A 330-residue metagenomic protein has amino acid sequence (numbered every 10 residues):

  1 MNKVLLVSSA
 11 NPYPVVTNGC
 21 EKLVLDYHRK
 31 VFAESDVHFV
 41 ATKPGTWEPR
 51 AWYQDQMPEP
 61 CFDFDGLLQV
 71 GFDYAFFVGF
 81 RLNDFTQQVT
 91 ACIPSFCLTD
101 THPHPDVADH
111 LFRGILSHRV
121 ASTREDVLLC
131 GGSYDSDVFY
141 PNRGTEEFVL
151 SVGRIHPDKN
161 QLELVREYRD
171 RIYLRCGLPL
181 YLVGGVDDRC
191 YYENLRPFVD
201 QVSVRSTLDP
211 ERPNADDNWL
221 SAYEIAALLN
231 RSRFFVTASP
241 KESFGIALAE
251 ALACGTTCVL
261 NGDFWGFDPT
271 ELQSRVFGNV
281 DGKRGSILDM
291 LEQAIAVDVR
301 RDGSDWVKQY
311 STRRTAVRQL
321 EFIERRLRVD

Functional and structural regions predicted by a protein language model:
G19-K22, D281-G285, I295-D330: A charged, aromatic-enriched C-terminal amphipathic alpha-helix characteristic of glycosyltransferases across folds
H102, A121-E125, L129-F139, H156 (+1 more regions): Short beta-strand->alpha-helix junction loop in the catalytic core of nucleotide-activated group-transfer enzymes
N142-K159, V165-D170, L180-V183: Conserved donor-binding/catalytic core segment of Leloir-type glycosyltransferases
Y192-L220: Nucleotide-activated donor-binding/catalytic signature segment of Leloir-type glycosyltransferases, i.e., the conserved
L220-A222, A226-S232: Short alpha-helical donor nucleotide-sugar binding micro-motif in glycosyltransferases
P240: Aromatic "clamp/platform" in nucleotide-sugar-dependent glycosyltransferases that forms part of the donor/acceptor
T257-N261: Short hydrophobic beta-strand element within catalytic cores of glycosyltransferases and related nucleotide-activated
F267-Q293: Change "using UDP/GDP/dTDP sugars" to "using nucleotide sugars
